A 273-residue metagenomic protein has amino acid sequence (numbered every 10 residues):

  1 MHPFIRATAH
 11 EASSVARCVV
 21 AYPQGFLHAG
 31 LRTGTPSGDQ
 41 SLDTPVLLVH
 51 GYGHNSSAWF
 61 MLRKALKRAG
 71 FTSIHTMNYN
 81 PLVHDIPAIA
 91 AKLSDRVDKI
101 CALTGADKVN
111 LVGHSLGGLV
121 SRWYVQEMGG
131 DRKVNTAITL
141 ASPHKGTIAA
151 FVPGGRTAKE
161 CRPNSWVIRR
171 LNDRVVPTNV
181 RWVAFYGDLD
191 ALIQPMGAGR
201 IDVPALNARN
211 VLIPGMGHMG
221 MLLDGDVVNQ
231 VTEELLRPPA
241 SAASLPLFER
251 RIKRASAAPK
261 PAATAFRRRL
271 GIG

Functional and structural regions predicted by a protein language model:
M1-L47, F60, K64, R68-A69 (+1 more regions): Flexible, membrane-associating and regulatory peripheral segments of lipid-active enzymes
V46-S57, R63-N179, F185, L192 (+2 more regions): Serine-dependent carboxylesterase/thioesterase catalytic core of lipase-like alpha/beta-hydrolase/SGNH enzymes
L62, Q194-I201: Short alpha-helix in the alpha/beta-hydrolase fold that links the catalytic acid
T72-H75, P204-M221, V231: Catalytic histidine neighborhood in serine/cysteine hydrolases with alpha/beta-hydrolase-type architecture
R174-V175, R200-A205: Short, conserved catalytic or adaptor-binding loops enriched in Gly and charged residues
L222-L236: Post-His helix in hydrolase/transferase enzymes
